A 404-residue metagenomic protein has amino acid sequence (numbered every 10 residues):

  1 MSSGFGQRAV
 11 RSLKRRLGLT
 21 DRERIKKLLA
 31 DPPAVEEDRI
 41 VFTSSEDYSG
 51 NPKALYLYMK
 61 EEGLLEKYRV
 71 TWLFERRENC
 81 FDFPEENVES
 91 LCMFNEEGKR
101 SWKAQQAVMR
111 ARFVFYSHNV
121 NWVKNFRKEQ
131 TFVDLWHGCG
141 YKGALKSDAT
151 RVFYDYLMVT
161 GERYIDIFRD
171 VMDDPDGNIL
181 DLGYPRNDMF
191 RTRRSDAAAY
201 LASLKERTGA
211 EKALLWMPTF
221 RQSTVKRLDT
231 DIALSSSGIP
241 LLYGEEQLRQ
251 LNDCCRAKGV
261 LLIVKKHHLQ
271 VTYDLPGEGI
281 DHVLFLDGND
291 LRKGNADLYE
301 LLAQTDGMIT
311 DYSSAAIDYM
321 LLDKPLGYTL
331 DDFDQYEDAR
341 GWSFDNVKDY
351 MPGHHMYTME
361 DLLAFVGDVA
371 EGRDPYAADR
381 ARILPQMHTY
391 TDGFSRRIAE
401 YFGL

Functional and structural regions predicted by a protein language model:
M1-E37: Membrane-proximal basic amphipathic "stem/tether" segments
V10-I25, Y141-L145, V152-L234, G238-I239 (+2 more regions): A nucleotide-sugar donor-handling region in carbohydrate enzymes
R39-R194: Active-site and donor-binding regions of nucleotide-sugar-utilizing enzymes
T71-E86, W216-M217, R221, Q247-L291: Catalytic donor nucleotide-activated moiety binding site of glycosyltransferases and closely related
E96-A111, H268-S314: Donor nucleotide-activated moiety binding/catalytic core segment of transferases that use nucleotide-activated donors
V114-C139, K293-R340: A donor-sugar binding/catalytic signature common to diverse glycosyltransferases and related nucleotide-sugar
R151, G277-D281, Y312-M387: Catalytic binding pocket for nucleotide-activated donors in carbohydrate/polymer assembly enzymes
T391-L404: C-terminal alpha-helical cap of glycosyltransferases
